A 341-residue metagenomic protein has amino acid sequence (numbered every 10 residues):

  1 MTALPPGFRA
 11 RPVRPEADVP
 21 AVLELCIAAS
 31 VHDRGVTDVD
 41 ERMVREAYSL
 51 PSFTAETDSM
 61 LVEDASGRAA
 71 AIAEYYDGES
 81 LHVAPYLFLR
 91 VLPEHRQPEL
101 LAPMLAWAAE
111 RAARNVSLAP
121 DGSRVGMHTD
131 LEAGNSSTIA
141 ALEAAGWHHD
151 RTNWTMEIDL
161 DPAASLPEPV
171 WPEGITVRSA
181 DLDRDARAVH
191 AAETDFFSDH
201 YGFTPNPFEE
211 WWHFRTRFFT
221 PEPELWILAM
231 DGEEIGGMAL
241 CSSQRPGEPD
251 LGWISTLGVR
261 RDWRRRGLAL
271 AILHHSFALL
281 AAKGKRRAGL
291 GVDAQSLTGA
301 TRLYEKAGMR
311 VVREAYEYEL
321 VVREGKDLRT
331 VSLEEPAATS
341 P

Functional and structural regions predicted by a protein language model:
M1-A17, L23, A28-D33, H148 (+2 more regions): Conserved N-terminal entry element of GNAT/NAT acetyltransferase domains
M1-E63, A71-E74, H82, A109 (+1 more regions): N-terminal charged segments
M1-T2, D77-E173, E314-L320: Acyl-donor-binding surface of acyltransferase catalytic domains
L23-S30, A108, V189-F197, R215: Hydrophobic alpha-helical core bundles mediating ligand binding, dimerization, or RNAP-core interactions
D33-S52, A73-L81, S198-V259: A conserved beta-strand-loop-helix scaffold within acyl/acetyltransferase catalytic domains
S66-G67, E233: Glycine-biased flexible loop/turn sites that connect beta-strands or occur in inter-domain linkers
Q97-R114, T256-V259, R265-A282, R287 (+1 more regions): Conserved acetyl-CoA-binding loop-helix of GNAT-fold acetyltransferases
D130-S165, H274-H275, A281, K285-P341: Active-site/acyl-donor-binding loops of N-acyltransferases
